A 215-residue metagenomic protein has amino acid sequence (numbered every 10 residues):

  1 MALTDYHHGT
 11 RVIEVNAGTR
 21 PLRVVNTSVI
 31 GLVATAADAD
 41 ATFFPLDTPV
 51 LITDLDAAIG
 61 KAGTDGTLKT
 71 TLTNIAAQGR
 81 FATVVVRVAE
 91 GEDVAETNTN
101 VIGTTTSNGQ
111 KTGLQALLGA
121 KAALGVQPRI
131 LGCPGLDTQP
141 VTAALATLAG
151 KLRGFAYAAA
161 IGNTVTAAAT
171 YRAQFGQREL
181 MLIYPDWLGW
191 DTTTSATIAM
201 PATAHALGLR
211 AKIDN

Functional and structural regions predicted by a protein language model:
M1-A2, A89: Short amphipathic alpha-helical segments
A2-V25, I30-A37, A41-D56, T73-A76 (+2 more regions): A glycine- and small-residue-enriched flexible loop/hinge signal that marks low-structured segments
D65-Q115: A broadly used, surface-exposed interaction patch
